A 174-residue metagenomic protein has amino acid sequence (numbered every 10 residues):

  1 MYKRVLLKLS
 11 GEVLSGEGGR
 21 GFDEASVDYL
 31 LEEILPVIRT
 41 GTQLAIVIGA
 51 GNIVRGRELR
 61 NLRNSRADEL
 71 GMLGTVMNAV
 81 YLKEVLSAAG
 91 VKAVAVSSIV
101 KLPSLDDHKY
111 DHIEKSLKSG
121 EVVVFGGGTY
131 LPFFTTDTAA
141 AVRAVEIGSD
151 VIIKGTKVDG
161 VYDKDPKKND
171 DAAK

Functional and structural regions predicted by a protein language model:
M1-Q43: N-terminal glycine-/serine-/threonine-rich phosphate-binding loop
L6-S10, A45-G49, V96-S97, F125-G127 (+1 more regions): Short beta-strand segments
K8, G56-S65, V100-V122, F133-K174: Active-site phosphate/oxyanion-binding loops
G11-V13, G51-I53, T129-L131, V158: Short glycine-rich anion-binding loops that position phosphate/pyrophosphate groups of nucleotides and phosphorylated
R20-V27, D68-T75, T136-D137: Short, conserved glycine- and acidic-residue-centered signature motifs in active-site or ligand-binding loops
I38-T40, V80-G90, V142-D150: Alpha-helix C-terminal capping segments
G41-A45, G120-V123: Loop/turn-to-beta-strand initiation segments
R60-L105: Glycine/small-residue-rich loop that forms an oxyanion/phosphate-binding "nest" at active or ligand-binding sites
